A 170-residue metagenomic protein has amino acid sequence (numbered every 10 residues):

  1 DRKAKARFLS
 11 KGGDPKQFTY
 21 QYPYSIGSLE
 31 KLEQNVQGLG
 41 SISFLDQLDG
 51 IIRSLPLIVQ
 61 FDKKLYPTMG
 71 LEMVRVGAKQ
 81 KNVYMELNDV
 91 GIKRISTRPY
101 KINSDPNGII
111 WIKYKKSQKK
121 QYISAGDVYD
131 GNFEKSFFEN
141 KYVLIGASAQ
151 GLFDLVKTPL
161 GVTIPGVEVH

Functional and structural regions predicted by a protein language model:
D1-Y100, F138-H170: Non-transmembrane functional regions of envelope-associated proteins
N103-I123: Active-site Gly/Thr loop motif
S124-Y129: Short gly/ser/thr-rich secondary-structure transition/capping motifs
D130-E139: Short amphipathic alpha-helices and their capping/turn segments at secondary-structure boundaries
